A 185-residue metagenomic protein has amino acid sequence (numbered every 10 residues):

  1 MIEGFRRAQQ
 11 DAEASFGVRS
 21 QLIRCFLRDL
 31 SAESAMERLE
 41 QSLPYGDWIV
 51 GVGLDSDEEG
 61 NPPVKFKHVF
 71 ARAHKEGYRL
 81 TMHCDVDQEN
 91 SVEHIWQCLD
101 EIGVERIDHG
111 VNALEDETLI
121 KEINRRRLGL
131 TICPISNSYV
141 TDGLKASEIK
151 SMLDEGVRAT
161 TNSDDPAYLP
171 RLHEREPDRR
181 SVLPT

Functional and structural regions predicted by a protein language model:
M1-I2, H173: Generic structural signal for well-ordered, non-membrane alpha-helical segments in soluble metabolic enzymes
I2-Q21, E33-G51, E59-M82, V86-G103 (+2 more regions): Histidine/acidic residue-rich metal-binding segments in metalloenzymes
I23-D29, L54-E59, H83-D87, G110-N112 (+2 more regions): Active-site beta-loop-alpha junctions enriched in small/polar residues
P44, P62-P63, P134, P170 (+1 more regions): Proline-rich intrinsically disordered, low-complexity coils
Y139-T141: A generic structural signal for short coil/turn motifs at secondary-structure boundaries
E155-T185: Active-site or pore-adjacent capping/gating segments
